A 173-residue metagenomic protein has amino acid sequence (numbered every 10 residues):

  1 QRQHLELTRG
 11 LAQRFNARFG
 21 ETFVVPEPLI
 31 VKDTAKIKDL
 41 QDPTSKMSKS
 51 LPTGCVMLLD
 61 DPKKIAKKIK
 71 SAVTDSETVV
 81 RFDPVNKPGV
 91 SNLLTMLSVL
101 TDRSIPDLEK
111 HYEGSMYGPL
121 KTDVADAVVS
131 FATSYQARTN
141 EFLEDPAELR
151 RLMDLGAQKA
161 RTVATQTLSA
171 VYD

Functional and structural regions predicted by a protein language model:
R2-D173: Conserved nucleotide- and phosphate/pyrophosphate-binding catalytic cores in adenylate/nucleotidyl-handling enzymes
